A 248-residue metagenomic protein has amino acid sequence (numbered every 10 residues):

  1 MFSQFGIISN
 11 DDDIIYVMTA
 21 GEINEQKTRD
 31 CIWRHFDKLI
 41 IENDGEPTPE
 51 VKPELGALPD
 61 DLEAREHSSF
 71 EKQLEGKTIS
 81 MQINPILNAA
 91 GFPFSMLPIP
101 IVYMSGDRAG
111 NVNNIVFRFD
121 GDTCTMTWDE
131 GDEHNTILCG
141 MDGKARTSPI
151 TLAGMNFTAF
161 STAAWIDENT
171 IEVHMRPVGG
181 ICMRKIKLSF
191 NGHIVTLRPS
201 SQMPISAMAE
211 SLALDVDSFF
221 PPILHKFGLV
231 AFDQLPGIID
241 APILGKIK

Functional and structural regions predicted by a protein language model:
M1-I137, K144-N156, P177-A241, K246-K248: Catalytic loop of the DD-peptidase/beta-lactamase superfamily, centered on the K-T-G motif and neighboring
A163-W165: Structural signature of eukaryotic scaffold interfaces centered on beta-propeller domains
D167-N169: Residue-level recognition of beta-strand termini and adjacent short loop/turns
V173-M175: A conserved acidic, glycine/proline-rich C-terminal tail/linker
